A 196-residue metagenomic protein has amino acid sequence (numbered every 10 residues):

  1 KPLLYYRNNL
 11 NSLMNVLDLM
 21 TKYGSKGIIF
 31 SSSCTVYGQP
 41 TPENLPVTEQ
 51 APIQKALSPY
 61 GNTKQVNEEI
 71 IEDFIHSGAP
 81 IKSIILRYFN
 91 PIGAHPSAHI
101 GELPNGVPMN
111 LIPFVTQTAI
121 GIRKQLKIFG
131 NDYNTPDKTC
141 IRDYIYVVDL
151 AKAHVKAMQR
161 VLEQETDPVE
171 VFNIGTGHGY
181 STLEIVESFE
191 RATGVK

Functional and structural regions predicted by a protein language model:
K1-N8, Q39: NAD(P)H-binding glycine-rich loop region in Rossmannoid oxidoreductase-like domains and their noncatalytic homologs
L4-Y6, L57-Q65, G101-M109, P113 (+3 more regions): Short-chain dehydrogenase/reductase
N11-N15, G27, S58, V66-N67 (+1 more regions): Conserved cofactor-binding/catalytic machinery of classical short-chain dehydrogenase/reductase
S12, V16-M20, I70-I71, A153 (+1 more regions): Hydrophobic positions on the long internal alpha-helix of Rossmann-like NAD(P)-dependent oxidoreductase domains
M14-P59, S77-I84: Conserved Rossmann-fold NAD(P)-dependent oxidoreductase catalytic core, especially the SDR/UDP-sugar
Y37-G38, K55-P59, A79-M109, N134-T139: Flexible, glycine-rich beta-alpha linker
L57-A94, P113-R123: Active-site Tyr-X1-5-Lys
L111-K196: C-terminal substrate-binding subdomain of Rossmann-fold SDR/epimerase-dehydratase oxidoreductases
